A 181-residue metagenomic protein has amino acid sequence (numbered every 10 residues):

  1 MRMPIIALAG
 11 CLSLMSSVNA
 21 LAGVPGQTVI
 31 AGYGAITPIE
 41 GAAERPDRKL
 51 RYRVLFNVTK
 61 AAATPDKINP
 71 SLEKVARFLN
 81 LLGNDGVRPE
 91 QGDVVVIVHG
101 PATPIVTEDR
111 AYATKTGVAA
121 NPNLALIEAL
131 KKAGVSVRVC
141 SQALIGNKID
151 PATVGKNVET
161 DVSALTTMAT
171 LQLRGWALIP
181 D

Functional and structural regions predicted by a protein language model:
M1-I5: Positively charged n-region of N-terminal signal peptides that target proteins for export
A7-S16: Bacterial N-terminal signal peptides
S17-A22: Sec/Tat signal peptide C-region and signal peptidase I cleavage site
P25-I36, T107-D181: A cross-taxonomic marker for long C-terminal extensions/tails that follow the last structured domain
D47-P65, T107-Y112: Acidic/histidine-rich, surface-exposed loop or edge segments in extracytoplasmic proteins
A62-E73, G117-N121: Soluble non-cytosolic domains of exported or imported proteins
I68-V87: Histidine-anchored nucleotide/phosphate-binding helix
R88-V106: Acidic helix-start/capping segments at beta-turn-to-alpha-helix junctions
